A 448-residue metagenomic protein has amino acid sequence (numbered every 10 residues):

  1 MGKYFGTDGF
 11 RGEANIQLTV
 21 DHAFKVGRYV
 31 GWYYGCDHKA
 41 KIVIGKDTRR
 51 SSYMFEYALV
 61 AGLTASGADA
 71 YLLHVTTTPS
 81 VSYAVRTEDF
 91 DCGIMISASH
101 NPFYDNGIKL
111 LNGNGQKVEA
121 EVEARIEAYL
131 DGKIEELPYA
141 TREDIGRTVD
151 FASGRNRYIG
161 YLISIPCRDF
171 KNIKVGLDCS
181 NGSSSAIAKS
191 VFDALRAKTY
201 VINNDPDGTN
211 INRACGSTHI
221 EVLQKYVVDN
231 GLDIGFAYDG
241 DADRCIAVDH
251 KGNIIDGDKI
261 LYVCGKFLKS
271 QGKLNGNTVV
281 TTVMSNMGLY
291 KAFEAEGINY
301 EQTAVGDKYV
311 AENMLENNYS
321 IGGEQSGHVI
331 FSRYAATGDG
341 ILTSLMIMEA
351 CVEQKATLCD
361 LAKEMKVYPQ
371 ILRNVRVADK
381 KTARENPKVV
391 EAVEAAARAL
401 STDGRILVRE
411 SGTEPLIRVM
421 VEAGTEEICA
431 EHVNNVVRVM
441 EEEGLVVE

Functional and structural regions predicted by a protein language model:
M1-A61, A65-S66, I145-V175, K381-E385: An N-terminal, well-structured beta->alpha segment
F5-G6, I44, A70-V75, M95-I96 (+7 more regions): General beta-strand structural signal in soluble alpha/beta enzymes
D8, I44, V81, I94 (+11 more regions): Buried hydrophobic positions in well-ordered alpha/beta secondary-structure cores of metabolic enzymes
E13, N106-N230: Gly/Ser/Thr-enriched, mixed-charge loops and adjacent short helices that form phosphate/oxyanion-binding elements
C36, K41-D105, S190-V248: N-terminal small/polar loop signature for handling phosphorylated ligands or for N-terminal nucleophile
G45-D47, L177-C179, D249, R333 (+1 more regions): Short glycine-centered, acidic/aromatic-flanked micro-motifs in structured strand/loop junctions that mark active-site
A124-I159, S164, H250-G322, I330-F331: Proline/glycine-rich low-complexity loops and linkers
I234, Q271-E448: Phosphate-binding and adjacent anionic-ligand microenvironments
